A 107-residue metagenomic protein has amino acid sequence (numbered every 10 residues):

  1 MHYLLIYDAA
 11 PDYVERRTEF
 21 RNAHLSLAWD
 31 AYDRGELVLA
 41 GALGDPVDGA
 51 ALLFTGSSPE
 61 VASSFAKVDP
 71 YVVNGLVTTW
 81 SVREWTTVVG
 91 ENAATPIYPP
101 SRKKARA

Functional and structural regions predicted by a protein language model:
M1-A107: Conserved, structured core segments of small domains
